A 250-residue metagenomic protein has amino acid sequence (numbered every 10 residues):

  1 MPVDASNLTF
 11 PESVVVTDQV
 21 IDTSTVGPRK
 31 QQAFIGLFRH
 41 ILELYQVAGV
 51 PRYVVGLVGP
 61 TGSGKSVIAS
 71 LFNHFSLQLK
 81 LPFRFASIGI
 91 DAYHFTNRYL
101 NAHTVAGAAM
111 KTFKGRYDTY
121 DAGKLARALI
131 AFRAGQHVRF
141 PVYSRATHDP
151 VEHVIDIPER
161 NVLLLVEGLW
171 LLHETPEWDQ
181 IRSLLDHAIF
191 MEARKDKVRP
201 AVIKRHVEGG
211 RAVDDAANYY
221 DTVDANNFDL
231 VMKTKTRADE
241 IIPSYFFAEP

Functional and structural regions predicted by a protein language model:
M1-I35: Charged, amphipathic alpha-helical linker segments immediately N-terminal to NTP-binding catalytic cores
G62: Walker A (P-loop) phosphate-binding loop of P-loop NTPases
K65: Conserved lysine of the Walker
I68: Hydrophobic positions on the alpha1 helix immediately C-terminal to the Walker A/P-loop
H74-A86: Post-Walker A helix-loop "phosphate-sensing" segment adjacent to the P-loop in P-loop NTPases
A86-G89, Y93-A146: Conserved nucleotide-sensing/catalytic segment adjacent to the nucleotide-binding pocket in NTP-handling enzymes
T147-R205: ATP-dependent NMP and nucleoside kinases share a basic, alpha-helical "lid"
E152-H153, P176-D179, V207-P250: Small-molecule kinase domains that catalyze NTP-dependent phosphoryl transfer to phosphate-bearing small molecules
